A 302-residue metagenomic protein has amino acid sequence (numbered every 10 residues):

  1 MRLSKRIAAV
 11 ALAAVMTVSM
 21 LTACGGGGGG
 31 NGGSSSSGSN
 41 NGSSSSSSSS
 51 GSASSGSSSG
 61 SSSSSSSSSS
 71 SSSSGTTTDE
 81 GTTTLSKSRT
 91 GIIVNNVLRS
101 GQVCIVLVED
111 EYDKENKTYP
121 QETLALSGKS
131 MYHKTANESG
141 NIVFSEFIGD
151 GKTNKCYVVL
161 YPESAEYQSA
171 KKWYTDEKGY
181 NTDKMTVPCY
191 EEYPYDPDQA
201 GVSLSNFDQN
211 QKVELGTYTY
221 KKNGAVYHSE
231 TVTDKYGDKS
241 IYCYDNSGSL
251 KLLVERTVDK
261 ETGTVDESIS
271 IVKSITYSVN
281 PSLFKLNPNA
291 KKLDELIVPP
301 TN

Functional and structural regions predicted by a protein language model:
M1-V10: Bacterial Sec-dependent N-terminal signal peptides
A11-V15: Repetitive helical segments and hydrophobic/amphipathic motifs
S19-A23: C-terminal motif of bacterial Sec signal peptides marking the signal peptidase cleavage site
C24-S130, I275-N302: N-terminal leader/targeting segments and the immediate start of mature chains
T84-I92, V97-L98, Y157-V226, T231-T233 (+1 more regions): Flexible, processing/modification-adjacent segments and terminal tails in exported/periplasmic/extracellular proteins
V94-V97, Q121-L126, S145-D150, Q211-K221 (+1 more regions): Short, exposed beta-strand/loop patches in secreted or surface proteins that constitute
T118-D198, K251, V258-E261, V265-V272: An acidic-aromatic
Y132-V143, Y157, G216-A290: Gly/Pro-enriched, hydrophobic low-complexity segments that function as extracytoplasmic propeptides/linkers
